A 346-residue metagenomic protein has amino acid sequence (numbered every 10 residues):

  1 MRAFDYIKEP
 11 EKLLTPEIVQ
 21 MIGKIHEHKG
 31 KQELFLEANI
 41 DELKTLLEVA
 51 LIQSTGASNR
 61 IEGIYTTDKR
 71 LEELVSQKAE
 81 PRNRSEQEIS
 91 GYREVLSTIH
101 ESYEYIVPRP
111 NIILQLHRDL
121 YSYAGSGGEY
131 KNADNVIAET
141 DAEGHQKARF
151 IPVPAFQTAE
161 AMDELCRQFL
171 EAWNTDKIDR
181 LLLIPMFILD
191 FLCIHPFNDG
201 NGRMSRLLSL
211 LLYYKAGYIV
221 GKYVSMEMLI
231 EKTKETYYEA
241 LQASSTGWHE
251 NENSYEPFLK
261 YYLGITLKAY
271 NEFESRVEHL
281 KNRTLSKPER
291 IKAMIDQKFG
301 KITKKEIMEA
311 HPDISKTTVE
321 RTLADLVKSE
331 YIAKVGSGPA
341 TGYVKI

Functional and structural regions predicted by a protein language model:
M1-I346: FIC/Doc superfamily catalytic core
